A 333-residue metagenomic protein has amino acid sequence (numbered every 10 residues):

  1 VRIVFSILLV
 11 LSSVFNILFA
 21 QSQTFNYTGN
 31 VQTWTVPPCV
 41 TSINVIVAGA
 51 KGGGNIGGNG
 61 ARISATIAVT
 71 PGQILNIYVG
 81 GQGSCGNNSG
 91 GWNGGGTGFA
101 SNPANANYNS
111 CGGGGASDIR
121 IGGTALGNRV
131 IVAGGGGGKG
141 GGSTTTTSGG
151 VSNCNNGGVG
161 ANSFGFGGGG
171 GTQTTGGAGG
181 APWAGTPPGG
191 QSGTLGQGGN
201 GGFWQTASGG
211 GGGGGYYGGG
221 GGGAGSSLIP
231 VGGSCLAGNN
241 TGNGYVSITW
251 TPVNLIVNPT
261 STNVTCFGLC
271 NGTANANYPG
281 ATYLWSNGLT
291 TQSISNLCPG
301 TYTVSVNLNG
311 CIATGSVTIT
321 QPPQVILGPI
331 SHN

Functional and structural regions predicted by a protein language model:
V1-S22, C311, P322: Bacterial Sec-dependent N-terminal signal peptides
A20, T249-N333: Proline- and Ser/Thr-rich low-complexity, intrinsically disordered segments
N30-Q32, T41-I43, C270-A274: Structural beta-strand segments of beta-rich domains
P37-N44, T70-I74: Extended extracellular/luminal ectodomain segments enriched in beta-structured repeat modules
V47, I119, W285-N287: Conserved aromatic beta-strand anchor motif in extracellular beta-sandwich/beta-rich domains
A48, G80-Q82, S305-N309: Beta-strand-rich extracellular modules
G58-G169: Secretome/extracellular-domain signature
G232-N254: A recurrent domain-boundary module in secreted/ectodomain proteins
